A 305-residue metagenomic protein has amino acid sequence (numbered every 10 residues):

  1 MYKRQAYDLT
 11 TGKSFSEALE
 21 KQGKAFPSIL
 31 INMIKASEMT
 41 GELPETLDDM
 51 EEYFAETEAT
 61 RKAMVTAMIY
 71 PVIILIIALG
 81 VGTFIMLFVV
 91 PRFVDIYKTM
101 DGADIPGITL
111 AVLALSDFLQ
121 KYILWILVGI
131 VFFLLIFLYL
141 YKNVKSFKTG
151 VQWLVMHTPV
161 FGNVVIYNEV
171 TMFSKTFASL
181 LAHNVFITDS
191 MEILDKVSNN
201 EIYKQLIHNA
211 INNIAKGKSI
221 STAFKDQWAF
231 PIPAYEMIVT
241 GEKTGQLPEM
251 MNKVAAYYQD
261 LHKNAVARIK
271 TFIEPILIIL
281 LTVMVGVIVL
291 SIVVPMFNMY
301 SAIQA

Functional and structural regions predicted by a protein language model:
M1-Q5: Conserved small/polar residues in nucleotide/adenosyl-binding loops
Y7-T10: Alpha-helical, low-charge segments enriched in small hydrophobic residues
A36, E42-E236, T240, Q246-A305: Low-polarity contexts
